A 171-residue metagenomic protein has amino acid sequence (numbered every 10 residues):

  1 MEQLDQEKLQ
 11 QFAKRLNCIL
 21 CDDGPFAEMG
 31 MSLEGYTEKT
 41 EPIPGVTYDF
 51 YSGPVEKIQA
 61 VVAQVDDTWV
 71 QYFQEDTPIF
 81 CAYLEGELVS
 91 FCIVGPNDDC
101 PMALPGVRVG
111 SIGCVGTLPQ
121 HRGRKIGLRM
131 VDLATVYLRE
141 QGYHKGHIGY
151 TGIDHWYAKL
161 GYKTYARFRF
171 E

Functional and structural regions predicted by a protein language model:
M1-P44: Acyl-donor-binding surface of acyltransferase catalytic domains
M1-Q3, L138-G152: Conserved GNAT acetyl-CoA-binding A-motif
A13, Y157-A158, Y162: Conserved active-site tyrosine of GNAT-family acetyltransferases
G35-W69, I79: Short amphipathic alpha-helix that is part of the acyltransferase structural core
A63-P119: A conserved beta-strand-loop-helix scaffold within acyl/acetyltransferase catalytic domains
T117, G123-V136, E140, K159: Conserved acetyl-CoA-binding loop-helix of GNAT-fold acetyltransferases
